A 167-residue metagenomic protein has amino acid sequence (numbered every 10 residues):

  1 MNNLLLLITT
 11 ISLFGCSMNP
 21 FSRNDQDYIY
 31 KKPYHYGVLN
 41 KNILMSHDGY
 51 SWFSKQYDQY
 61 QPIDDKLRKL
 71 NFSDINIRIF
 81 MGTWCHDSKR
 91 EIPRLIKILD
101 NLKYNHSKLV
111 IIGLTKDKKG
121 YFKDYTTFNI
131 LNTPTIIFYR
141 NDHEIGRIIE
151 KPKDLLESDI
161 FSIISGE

Functional and structural regions predicted by a protein language model:
L4-F14: Sec-dependent N-terminal signal peptides
C16-D65, F161-I163, E167: Non-globular targeting/processing and membrane-anchoring segments
L70-N101: Local sequence-structure signature of Cys/Sec-based thiol-disulfide redox active-site neighborhoods
F80-G82, H106-G120: Thiol-based oxidoreductase modules, predominantly thioredoxin-like and allied folds used for disulfide exchange
D117-I130: Short Fe-S-cluster ligation motifs
F128-Y139: Structural micro-motif
F138-E167: Non-catalytic, surface beta->alpha helical segment in thiol-disulfide oxidoreductase systems
